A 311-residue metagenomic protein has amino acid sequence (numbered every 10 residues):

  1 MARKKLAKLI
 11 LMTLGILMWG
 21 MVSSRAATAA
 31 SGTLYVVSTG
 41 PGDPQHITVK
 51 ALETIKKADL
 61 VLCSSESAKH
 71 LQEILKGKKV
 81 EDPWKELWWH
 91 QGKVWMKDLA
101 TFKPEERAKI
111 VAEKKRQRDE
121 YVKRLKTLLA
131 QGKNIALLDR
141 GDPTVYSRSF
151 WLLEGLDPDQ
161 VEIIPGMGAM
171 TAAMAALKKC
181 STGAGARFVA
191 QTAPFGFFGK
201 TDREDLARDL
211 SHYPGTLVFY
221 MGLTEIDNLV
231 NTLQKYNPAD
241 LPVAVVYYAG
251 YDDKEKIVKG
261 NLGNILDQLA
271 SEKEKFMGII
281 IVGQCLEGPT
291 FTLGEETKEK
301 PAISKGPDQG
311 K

Functional and structural regions predicted by a protein language model:
M1-L11: Bacterial N-terminal signal peptides that target proteins for export
I10-M21: Bacterial N-terminal signal peptides
A26-Q45, V49-I164: Class I S-adenosyl-L-methionine
A29-V36, E106-K114, A130-I135, R148 (+2 more regions): A contiguous loop/helix-start segment that scaffolds small-molecule binding in enzyme catalytic cores
L60-V61, C180, L217: Short, well-ordered beta-strand core segments
E66-H70, T144, A169, E225 (+1 more regions): Alpha-helix capping/helix-boundary segments
W84-G92, A169-M170, F197-G199, Y251-D253: A short acidic, often aromatic-flanked loop/helix-cap motif at beta-alpha or helix-coil junctions that lines enzyme
L137-Y213, K256: Class I SAM-dependent methyltransferase SAM-binding "motif I" and its flanking Rossmann-like core
